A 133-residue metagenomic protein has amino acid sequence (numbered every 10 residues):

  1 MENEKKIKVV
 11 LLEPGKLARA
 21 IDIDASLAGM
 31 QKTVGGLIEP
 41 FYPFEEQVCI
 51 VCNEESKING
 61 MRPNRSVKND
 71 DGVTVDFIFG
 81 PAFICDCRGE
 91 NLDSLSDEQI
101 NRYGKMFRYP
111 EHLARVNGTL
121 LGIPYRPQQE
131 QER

Functional and structural regions predicted by a protein language model:
M1-G29: Short, surface-exposed beta-strand/turn modules with glycine/proline-rich turns and flanking aromatic residues
Y42-E45: Catalytic phosphate/metal-binding cores of nucleic-acid and nucleotide-processing enzymes, i.e., regions that mediate
N53-S56: Short helix/strand-capping turn motifs
D70-N91, S96-I100: Helix-rich interaction surfaces within compact, conserved domain-sized segments that mediate assembly or partner
D93-R126: Extended coiled-coil/helical scaffolds and adjacent low-complexity linkers that mediate multimerization and adaptor
P127-R133: Non-Sec secretion/translocation targeting segments of pathogen effectors
